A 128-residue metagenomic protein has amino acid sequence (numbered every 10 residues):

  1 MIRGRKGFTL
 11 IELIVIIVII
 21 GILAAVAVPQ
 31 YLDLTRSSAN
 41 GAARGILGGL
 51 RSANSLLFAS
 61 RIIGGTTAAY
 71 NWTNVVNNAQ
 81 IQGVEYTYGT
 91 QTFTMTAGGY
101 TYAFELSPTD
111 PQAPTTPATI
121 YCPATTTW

Functional and structural regions predicted by a protein language model:
I2, I16-I19, R44, S60 (+1 more regions): Short, flexible coil/turn micro-motifs enriched in small/turn-prone residues
I2-T35: N-terminal single-pass transmembrane signal-anchor helix
G7-L10, P29-Y31, A43-L47, N78 (+1 more regions): Generic N-terminal initiation segments characterized by hydrophobic and/or small/turn-forming residues
I11-I17, S38, A43, S55 (+1 more regions): Generic hydrophobic-segment detector
I20, R36-N40, W72-Q80: Short alpha-helical interface patches
S38-G64: Membrane-proximal N-terminal amphipathic helix
S55-W128: Periplasmic/extracellular, small/polar-rich flexible segments of pilin-like filament-forming proteins
